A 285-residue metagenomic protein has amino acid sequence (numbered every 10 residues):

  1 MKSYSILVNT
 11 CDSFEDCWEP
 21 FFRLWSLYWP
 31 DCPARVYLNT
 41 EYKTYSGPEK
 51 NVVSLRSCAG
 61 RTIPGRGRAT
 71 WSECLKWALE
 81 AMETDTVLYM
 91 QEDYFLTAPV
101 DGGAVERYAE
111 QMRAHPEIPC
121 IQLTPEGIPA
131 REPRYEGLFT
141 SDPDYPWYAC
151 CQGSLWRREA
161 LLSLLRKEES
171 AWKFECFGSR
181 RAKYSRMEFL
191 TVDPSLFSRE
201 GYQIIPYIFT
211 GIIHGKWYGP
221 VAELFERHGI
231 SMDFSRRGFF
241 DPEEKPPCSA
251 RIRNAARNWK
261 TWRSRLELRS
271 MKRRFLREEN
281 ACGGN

Functional and structural regions predicted by a protein language model:
M1, R227-N285: Membrane-proximal basic amphipathic "stem/tether" segments
M1-P20: N-proximal low-complexity "stem/linker" segments adjacent to membrane-targeting elements
R23-P33: Short, acidic, metal-binding catalytic loop of nucleotide-sugar glycosyltransferases
Y37-T86: Active-site-proximal specificity loops/subdomain of glycosyltransferases
D85-F95: Short beta-strand-to-loop acidic/aromatic patch adjacent to the donor-nucleotide binding site
A98-P129: Conserved donor-nucleotide/metal-binding helix-loop-beta segment in metal-dependent transferases, i.e., the alpha-helix
Y148-K216: Catalytic core and acceptor-binding pocket of nucleotide-sugar-dependent glycosyltransferases
